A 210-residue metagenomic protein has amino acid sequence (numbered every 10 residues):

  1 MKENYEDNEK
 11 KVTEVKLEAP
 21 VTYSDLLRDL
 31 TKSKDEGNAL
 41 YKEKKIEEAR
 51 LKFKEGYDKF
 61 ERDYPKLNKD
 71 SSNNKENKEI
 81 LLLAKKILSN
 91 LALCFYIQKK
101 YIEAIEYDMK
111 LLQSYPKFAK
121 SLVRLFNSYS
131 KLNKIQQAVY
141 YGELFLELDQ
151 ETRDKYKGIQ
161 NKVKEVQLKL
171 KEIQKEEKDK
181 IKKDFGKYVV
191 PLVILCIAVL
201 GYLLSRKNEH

Functional and structural regions predicted by a protein language model:
I46-Y115, K120: Alpha-helical adaptor scaffolds
K54-D58, Y129-D154, N161-K164, L168: TPR/TPR-like (Sel1-like) alpha-helical repeat modules
N68, S89, K120-R124, Y140 (+1 more regions): Alpha-solenoid helical repeat scaffolds
E176-H210: C-terminal single-pass membrane-anchor helix
